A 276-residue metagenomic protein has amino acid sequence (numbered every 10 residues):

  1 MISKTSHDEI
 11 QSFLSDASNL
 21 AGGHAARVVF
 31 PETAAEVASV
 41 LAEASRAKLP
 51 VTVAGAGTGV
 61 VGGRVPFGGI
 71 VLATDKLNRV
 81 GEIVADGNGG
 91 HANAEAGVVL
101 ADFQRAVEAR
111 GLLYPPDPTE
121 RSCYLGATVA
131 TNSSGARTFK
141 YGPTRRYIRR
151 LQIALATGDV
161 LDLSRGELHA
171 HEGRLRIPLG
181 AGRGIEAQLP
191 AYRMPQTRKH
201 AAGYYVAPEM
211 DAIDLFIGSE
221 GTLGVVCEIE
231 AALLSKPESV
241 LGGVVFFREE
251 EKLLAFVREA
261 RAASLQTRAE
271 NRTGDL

Functional and structural regions predicted by a protein language model:
M1-F13: Conserved oxyanion/phosphate-binding beta-strand-loop segments in alpha/beta enzyme cores
S6-H7, P31, V53, T74 (+4 more regions): Pocket-edge structural micro-motifs
S15-D16, A232: Short beta-strand/turn micro-motifs at beta-sheet edges
D16-N78, A92-A96, Q104-P116: Glycine-rich N-terminal segment of FAD-binding domains in flavoprotein oxidoreductases, spanning the beta-loop-helix
L20-A25, V84-G89, K236-L241: Short glycine-enriched loop/turn motifs at secondary-structure junctions
K48-P50, G242, L276: Beta-sheet entry/capping signal
R79-I83, A96, L100-A101, R105-Q266: FAD-binding subdomain of flavoenzyme oxidoreductases
Q266-L276: Terminal amphipathic helices with adjacent charged low-complexity linkers/tails
